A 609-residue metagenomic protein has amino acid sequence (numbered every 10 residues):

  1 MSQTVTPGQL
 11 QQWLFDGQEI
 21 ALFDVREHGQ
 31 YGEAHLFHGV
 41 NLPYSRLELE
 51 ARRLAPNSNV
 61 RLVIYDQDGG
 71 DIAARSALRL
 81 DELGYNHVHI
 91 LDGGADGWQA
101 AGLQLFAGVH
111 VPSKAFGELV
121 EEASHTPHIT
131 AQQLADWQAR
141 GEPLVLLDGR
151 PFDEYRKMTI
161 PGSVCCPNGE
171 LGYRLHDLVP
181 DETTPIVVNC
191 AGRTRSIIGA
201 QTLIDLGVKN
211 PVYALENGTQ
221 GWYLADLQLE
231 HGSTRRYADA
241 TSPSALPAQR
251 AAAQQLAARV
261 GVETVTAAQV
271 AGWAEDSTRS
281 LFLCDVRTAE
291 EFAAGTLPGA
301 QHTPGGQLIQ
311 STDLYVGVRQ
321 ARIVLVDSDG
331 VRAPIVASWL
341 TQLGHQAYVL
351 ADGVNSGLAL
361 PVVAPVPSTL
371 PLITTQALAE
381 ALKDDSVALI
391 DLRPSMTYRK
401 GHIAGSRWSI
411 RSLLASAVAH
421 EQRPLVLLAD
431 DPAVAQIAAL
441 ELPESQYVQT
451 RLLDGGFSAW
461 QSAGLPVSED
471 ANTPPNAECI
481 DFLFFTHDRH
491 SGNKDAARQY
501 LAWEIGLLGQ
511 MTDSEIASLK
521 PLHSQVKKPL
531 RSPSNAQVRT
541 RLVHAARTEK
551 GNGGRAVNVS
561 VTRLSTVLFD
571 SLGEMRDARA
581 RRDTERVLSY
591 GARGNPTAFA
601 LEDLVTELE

Functional and structural regions predicted by a protein language model:
M1-A21, V25-V145, G149-F282, V286-A388 (+1 more regions): Rhodanese-like catalytic fold shared by cysteine-dependent sulfurtransferases and DSP/PTP-type phosphatases
T4, H128, T264, L372 (+4 more regions): Electropositive phosphate-/nucleotide-binding environments in soluble metabolic enzymes
A21, R26-G32, N552-R576: Positively charged, low-complexity intrinsically disordered leader regions
D24, D391, A545-R547, R563-V567 (+1 more regions): Pocket-edge structural micro-motifs
G94, G218, R541, V561 (+1 more regions): A broad, low-specificity signal marking well-ordered, structured residues that form hydrophobic/aromatic
G192, G218-T219, V354, R547-E549 (+1 more regions): Glycine-rich beta-alpha junction loops
P529-T562: Short conserved active-site loop signatures built around small residues
S571-E609: Conserved N-terminal alpha-helix of the aminotransferase class I/II PLP-enzyme fold
